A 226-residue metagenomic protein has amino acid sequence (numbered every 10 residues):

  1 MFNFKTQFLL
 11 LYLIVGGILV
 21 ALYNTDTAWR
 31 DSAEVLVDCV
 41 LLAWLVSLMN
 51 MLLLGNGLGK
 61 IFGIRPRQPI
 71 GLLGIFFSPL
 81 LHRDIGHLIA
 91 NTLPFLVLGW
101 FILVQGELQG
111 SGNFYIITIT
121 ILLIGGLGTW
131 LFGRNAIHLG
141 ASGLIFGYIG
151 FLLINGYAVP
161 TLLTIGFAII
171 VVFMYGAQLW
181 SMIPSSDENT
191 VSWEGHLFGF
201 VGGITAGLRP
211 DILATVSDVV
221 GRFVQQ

Functional and structural regions predicted by a protein language model:
F2-Q226: A detector for small-residue-rich transmembrane helices and their helix-helix packing motifs
